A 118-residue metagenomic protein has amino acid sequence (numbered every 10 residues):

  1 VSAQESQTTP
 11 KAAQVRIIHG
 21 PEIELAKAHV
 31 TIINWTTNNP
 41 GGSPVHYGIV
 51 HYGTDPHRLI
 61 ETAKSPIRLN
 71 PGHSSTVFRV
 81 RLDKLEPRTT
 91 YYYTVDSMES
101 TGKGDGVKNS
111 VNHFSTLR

Functional and structural regions predicted by a protein language model:
Q4-R118: Short, surface-exposed linear motifs at loops/turns and structural transition points
